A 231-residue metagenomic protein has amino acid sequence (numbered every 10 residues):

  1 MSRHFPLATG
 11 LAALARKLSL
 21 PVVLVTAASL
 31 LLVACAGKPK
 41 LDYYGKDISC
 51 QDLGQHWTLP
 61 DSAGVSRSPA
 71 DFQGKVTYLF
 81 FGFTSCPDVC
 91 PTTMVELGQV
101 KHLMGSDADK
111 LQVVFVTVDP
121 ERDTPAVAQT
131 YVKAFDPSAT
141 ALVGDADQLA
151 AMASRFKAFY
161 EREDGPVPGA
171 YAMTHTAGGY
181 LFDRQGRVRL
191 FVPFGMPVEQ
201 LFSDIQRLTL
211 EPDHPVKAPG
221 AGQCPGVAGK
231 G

Functional and structural regions predicted by a protein language model:
R3-L24: Bacterial N-terminal signal peptides that target proteins for export
L32-A34: C-terminal motif of bacterial Sec signal peptides marking the signal peptidase cleavage site
A36-K38: Bacterial signal peptide processing site
D42-S66: Post-signal peptide N-terminal segment of mature Sec-exported envelope proteins
W57-T77, K101: A short beta-strand-turn-helix
A70-L97: Short active-site neighborhood of thiol/selenol oxidoreductases, capturing the structured segment around
T92-M152, G231: Structural microenvironment flanking redox-active thiols in thiol-disulfide oxidoreductases
Q148-D204: Thiol/disulfide oxidoreductase modules built on the thioredoxin-like
